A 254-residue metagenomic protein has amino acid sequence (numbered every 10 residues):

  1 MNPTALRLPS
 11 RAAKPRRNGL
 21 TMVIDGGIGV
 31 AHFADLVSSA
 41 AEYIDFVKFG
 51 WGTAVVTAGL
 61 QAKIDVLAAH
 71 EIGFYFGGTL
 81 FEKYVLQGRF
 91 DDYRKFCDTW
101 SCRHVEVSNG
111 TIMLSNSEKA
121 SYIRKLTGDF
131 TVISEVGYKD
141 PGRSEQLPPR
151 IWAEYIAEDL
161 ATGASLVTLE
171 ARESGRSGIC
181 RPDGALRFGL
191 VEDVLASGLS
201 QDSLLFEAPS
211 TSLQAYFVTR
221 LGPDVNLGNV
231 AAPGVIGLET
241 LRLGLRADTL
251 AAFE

Functional and structural regions predicted by a protein language model:
M1-V66: Conserved N-terminal beta1-alpha1 strand-loop-helix module at the mouth
N2-S10, E192-E254: C-terminal alpha-helical cap/extension of soluble enzyme domains
R17-A31, G50-A54, Y75-R89, V136-I151: Active-site mouth loops of central-metabolism enzymes
N18-D25, D45-F49, F74-G78, V105-V107 (+4 more regions): Hydrophobic faces of well-ordered beta-strands that scaffold small-molecule active sites in alpha/beta enzyme cores
G27-A40, G59-L60, V85-F96, P148-E158: Short, acidic/polar
A31, A54-V66, K83-Y93, N109-F130 (+3 more regions): Active-site-adjacent beta->alpha loops and helix N-cap segments on the catalytic face of soluble alpha/beta enzymes
F49, V107-T111, L160-R176, D224-L241 (+1 more regions): Glycine-rich phosphate-binding active-site loops on the catalytic face of alpha/beta enzymes
D98-I179: Conserved anion-binding
